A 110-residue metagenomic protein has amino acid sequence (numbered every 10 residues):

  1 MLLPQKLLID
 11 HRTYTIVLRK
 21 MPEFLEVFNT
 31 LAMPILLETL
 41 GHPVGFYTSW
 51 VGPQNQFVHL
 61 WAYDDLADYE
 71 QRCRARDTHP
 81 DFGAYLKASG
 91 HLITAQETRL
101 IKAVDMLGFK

Functional and structural regions predicted by a protein language model:
M1-L7, H42-V58, G83-K110: Glycine-rich beta-strand-turn "strand-cap" elements at beta-sheet edges
L3-V17, M21: N-terminal beta-strand motif that seeds the catalytic metal site of vicinal oxygen chelate
L8-R12, F24, L36, Q56-L60: Short, structured motif recognition centered on aromatic/hydrophobic residues
K20-G45, R76: Short amphipathic alpha-helical segments
P22-F24, D65-H79: Short amphipathic alpha-helices within nucleic acid-binding modules
F28, C73, L86: Short, flexible helix/strand-to-coil boundary loops that buttress conserved ligand/catalytic motifs in alpha/beta
Y63-L66, V104: Short loop segments at secondary-structure junctions
